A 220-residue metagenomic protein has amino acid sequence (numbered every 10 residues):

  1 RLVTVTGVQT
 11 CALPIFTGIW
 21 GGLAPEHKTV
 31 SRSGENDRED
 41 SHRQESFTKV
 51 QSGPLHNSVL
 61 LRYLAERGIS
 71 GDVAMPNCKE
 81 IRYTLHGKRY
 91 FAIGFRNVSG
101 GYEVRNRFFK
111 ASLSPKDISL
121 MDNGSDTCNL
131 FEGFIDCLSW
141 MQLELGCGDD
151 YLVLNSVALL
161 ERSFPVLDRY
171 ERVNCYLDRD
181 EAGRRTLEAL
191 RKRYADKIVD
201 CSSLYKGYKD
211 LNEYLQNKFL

Functional and structural regions predicted by a protein language model:
L2-C11, I15: Single conserved hydrophobic/aromatic residue that forms the stacking wall/gate of nucleotide- or nucleobase-binding
V5, H56, L60, T186: Hydrophobic (often cysteine-bearing) scaffold residues that line and stabilize catalytic clefts of nucleotide/cofactor
L13, L64, E132, W140 (+2 more regions): Terminal peptide-recognition signature
P14-Y90: TOPRIM metal-binding catalytic domain and adjacent DNA-binding surface shared by DnaG-type primases
E35, D40, D126, Q142-L220: TOPRIM fold recognition
R62, L138, E188: Alpha-helical elements of the RecA-like P-loop NTPase motor core of helicases
P76-V166: Phosphate-handling DNA/RNA-contact segment within nucleic-acid enzymes
